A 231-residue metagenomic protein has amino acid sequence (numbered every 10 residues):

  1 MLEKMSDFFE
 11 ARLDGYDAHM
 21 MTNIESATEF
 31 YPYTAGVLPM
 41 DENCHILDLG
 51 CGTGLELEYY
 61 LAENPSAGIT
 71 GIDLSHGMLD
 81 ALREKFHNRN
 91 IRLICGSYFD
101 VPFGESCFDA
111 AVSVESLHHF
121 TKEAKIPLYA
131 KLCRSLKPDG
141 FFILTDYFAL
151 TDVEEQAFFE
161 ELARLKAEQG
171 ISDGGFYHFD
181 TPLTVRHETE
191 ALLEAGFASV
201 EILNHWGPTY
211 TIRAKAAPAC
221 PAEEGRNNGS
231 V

Functional and structural regions predicted by a protein language model:
M1-M40, L55: Conserved class I S-adenosyl-L-methionine
L47-L49, T53-D100: Class I SAM-dependent methyltransferase SAM/SAH-binding core
F103-A111: A short acidic, Gly/Pro-enriched loop at the edge of an enzyme's catalytic core that lines a small-molecule cofactor
S113-S116: A short beta-strand submotif of the Rossmann-like class I SAM-dependent methyltransferase core that lines
H118-F120: A short His-aromatic
I126-P138: A short glycine-rich, Lys/Arg-flanked "PGG" loop and its adjoining helix->strand segment in the class I
T145-A195, V200-E201: C-terminal alpha-helical "lid/dimerization" subdomain adjacent to the S-adenosyl-L-methionine
A195-E223, N228: Core SAM-dependent methyltransferase catalytic element
